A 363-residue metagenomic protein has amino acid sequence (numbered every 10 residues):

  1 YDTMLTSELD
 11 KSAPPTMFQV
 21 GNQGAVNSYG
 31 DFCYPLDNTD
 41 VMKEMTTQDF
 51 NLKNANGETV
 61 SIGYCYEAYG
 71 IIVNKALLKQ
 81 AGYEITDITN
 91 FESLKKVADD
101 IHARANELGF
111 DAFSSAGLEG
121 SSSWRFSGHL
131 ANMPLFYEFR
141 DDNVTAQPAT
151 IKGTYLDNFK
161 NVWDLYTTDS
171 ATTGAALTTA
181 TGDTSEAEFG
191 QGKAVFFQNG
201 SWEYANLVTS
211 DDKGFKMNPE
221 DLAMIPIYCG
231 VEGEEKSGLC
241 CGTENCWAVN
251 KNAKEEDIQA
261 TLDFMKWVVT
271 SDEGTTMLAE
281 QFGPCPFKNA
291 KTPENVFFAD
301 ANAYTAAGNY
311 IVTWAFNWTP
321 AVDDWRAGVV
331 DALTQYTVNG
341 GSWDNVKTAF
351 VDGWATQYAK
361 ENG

Functional and structural regions predicted by a protein language model:
Y1-T47, A76-G82, T89, E188 (+2 more regions): Extracytoplasmic "Venus flytrap"/periplasmic binding protein-like
S7-E8, P15-T16, M42-L78, G109-D111 (+2 more regions): A structural signal for short loop-to-beta-strand junctions that line the ligand-binding cleft of periplasmic/secreted
V20-V73, R125, H129-A131, P219-P226: Hinge/lid segment of periplasmic solute-binding proteins
P35-F50, G117, L135-N161, D211-M217 (+2 more regions): Short, solvent-exposed loop/beta-turn-alpha elements that line the ligand-binding surface or hinge of extracytoplasmic
G57, Q80-A81, D212-Q281: Extracytoplasmic/periplasmic substrate-recognition and gating elements
V60-Y64, Y69, K95-P148, A194: Extracytoplasmic/periplasmic solute-binding protein
K79, A103, D272-T275, F287 (+2 more regions): Conserved C-terminal helix/tail region of periplasmic/extracytoplasmic solute-binding proteins
A98-D99, V144-T179: Glycine-centered hinge/linker elements that transmit conformational signals in sensory and ligand-binding systems
